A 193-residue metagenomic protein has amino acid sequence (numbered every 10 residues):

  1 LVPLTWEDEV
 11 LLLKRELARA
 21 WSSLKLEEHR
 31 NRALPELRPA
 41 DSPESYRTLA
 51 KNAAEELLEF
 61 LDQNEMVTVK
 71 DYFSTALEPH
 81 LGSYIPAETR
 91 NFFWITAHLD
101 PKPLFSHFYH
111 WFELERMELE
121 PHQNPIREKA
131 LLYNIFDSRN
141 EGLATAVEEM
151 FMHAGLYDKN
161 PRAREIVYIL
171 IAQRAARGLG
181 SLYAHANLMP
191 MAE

Functional and structural regions predicted by a protein language model:
L1-E193: N-terminal maturation segment of proteins
